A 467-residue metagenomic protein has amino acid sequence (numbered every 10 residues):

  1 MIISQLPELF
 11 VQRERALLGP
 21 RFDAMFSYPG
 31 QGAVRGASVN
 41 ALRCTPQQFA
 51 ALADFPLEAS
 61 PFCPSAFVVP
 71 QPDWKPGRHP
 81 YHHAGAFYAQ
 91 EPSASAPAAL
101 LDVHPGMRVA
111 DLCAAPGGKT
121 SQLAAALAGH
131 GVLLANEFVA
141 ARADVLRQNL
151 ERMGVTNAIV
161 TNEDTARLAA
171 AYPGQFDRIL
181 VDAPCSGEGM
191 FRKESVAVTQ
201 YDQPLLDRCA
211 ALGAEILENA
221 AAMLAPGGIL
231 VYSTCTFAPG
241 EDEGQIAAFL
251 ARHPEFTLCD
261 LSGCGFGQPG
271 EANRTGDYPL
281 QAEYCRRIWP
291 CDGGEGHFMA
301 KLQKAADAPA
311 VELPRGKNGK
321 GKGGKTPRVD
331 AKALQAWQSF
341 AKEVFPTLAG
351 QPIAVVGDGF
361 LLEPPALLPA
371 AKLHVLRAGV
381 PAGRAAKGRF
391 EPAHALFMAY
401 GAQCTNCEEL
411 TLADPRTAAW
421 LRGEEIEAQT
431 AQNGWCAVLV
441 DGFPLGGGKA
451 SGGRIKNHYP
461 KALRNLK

Functional and structural regions predicted by a protein language model:
M1-L52, E295-F298, A305-K467: Polybasic, low-complexity RNA-engagement segments
H104-P105, R167-D182: A short acidic, Gly/Pro-enriched loop at the edge of an enzyme's catalytic core that lines a small-molecule cofactor
G106-A115: Conserved class I S-adenosyl-L-methionine
P116-G129: Conserved SAM-binding loop of SAM-dependent methyltransferases across substrates and taxa, primarily the Class I
L127-A128, L224-P226: Helix-to-beta-strand junctions that scaffold the AdoMet/dcAdoMet cofactor pocket in Class I SAM-dependent enzymes
N136-G174: S-adenosyl-L-methionine
A141, D177-E218, C235-E243, F256 (+1 more regions): Mobile active-site "lid"/loop adjacent to the S-adenosyl-L-methionine
F176, I229-Y232, F237-L361: Class I S-adenosyl-L-methionine
